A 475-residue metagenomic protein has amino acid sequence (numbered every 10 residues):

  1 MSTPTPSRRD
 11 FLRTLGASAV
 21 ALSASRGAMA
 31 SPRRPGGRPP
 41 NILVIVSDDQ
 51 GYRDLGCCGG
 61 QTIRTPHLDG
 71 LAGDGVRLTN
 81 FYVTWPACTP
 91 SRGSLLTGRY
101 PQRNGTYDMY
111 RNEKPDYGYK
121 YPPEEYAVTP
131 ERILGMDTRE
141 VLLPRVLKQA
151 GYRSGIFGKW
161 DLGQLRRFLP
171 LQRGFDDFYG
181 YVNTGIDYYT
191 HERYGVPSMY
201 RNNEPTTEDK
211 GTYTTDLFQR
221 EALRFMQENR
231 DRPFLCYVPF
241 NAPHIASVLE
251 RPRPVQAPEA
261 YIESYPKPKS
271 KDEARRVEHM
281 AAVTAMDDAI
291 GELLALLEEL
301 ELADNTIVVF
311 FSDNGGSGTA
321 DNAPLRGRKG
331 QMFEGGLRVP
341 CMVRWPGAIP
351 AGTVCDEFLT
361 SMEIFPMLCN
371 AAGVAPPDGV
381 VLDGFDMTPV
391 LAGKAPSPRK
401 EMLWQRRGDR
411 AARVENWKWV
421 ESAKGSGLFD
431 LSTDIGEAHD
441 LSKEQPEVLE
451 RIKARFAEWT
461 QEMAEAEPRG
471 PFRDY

Functional and structural regions predicted by a protein language model:
S2-A19: N-terminal secretory signal peptides and thylakoid transit peptides that target proteins across membranes
S25-V44: C-terminal segment of N-terminal export signals and the immediately downstream linker at the start of the mature
G36-P40, S47-I63, G70, T79 (+12 more regions): Active-site-proximal cap/lid insertion segments
A72, K148: Anion (oxyanion) recognition and catalysis
R77, R153, K418: Residue-level detector of anion-binding/catalytic polar loops
N104-L143, R201: His/Cys-centered metal/cofactor-coordination and adjacent catalytic loops
P144, F225, G408-V420: Short, surface-exposed beta-strand/loop micro-motifs that present aromatic residues
